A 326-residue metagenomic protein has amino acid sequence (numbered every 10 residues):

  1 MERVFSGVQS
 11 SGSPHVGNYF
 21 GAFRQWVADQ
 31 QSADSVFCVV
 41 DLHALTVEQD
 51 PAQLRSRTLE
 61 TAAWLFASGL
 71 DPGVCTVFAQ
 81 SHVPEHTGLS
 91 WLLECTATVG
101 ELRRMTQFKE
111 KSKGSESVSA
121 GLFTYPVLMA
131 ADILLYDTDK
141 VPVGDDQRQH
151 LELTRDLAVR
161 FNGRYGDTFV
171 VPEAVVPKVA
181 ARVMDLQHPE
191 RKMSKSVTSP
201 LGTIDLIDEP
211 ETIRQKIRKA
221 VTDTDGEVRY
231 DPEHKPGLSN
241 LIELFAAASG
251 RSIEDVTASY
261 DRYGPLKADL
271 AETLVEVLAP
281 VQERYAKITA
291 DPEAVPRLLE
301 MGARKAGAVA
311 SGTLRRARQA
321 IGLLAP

Functional and structural regions predicted by a protein language model:
E2-A131, E276, A286: N-terminal Rossmann-like or analogous alpha/beta NTP/dinucleotide-binding catalytic cores that position adenine
V8-S10, D41-H43, D139-K140, V197 (+1 more regions): Short, histidine-centered active-site or binding-site loop motifs used for metal coordination, general acid-base
N18, Q149, R155-P326: Conserved nucleotide- and phosphate/pyrophosphate-binding catalytic cores in adenylate/nucleotidyl-handling enzymes
D50-P51, K140-G144, V228: Short, polar/flexible loop-turn hinges at active-site or ligand-entry regions and domain interfaces
T76-A79, P142, D225: Short catalytic-loop micro-motif centered on adjacent basic/acidic residues
V99-R103, L135-P142, A246-V256, Q282: Short helix-capping/linker segments at secondary-structure and domain boundaries
S112-F161, Y165, D185: Internal, conserved structured core segments that host functional sites
